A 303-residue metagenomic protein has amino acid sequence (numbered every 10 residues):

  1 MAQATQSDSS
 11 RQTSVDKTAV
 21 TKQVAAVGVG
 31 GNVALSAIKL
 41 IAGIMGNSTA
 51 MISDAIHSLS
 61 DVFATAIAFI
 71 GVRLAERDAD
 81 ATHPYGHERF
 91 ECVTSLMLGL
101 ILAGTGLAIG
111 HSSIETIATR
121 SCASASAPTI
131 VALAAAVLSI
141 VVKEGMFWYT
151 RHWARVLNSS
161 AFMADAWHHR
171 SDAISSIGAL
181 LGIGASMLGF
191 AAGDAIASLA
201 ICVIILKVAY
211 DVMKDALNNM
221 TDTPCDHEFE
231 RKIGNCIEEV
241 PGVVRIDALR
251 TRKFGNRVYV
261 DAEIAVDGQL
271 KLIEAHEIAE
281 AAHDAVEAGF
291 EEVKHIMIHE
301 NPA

Functional and structural regions predicted by a protein language model:
M1-A25, T82, F90, V208-A303: Peripheral (non-transmembrane) domains and long loops of multi-pass membrane proteins
M1-E230: Alpha-helical transmembrane cores and adjacent cytosolic helix/loop segments of polytopic membrane transporters
